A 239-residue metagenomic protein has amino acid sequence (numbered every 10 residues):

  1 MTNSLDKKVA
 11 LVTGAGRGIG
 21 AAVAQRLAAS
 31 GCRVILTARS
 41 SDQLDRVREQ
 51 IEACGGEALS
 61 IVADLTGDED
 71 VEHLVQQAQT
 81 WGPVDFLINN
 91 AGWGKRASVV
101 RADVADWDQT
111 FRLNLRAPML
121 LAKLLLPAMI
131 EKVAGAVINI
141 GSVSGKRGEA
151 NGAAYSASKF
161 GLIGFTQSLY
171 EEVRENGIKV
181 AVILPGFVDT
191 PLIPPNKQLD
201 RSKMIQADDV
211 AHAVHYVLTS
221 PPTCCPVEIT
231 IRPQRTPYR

Functional and structural regions predicted by a protein language model:
G16-R17: Conserved glycine-rich cofactor-binding loop
C32-R46: Conserved glycine-rich Rossmann-like NAD(P)H-binding loop of the short-chain dehydrogenase/reductase
D42, V62-H73, V104: The beta1-alpha1 cofactor-binding region of Rossmann-like NAD(H)/NADP(H)-dependent oxidoreductases
S98-V99, D106-F111: Substrate-binding pocket helix/loop in short-chain dehydrogenase/reductase
A122, S158: Active-site helix of classical SDR
S142: Residue(s) in the substrate-gating loop at a strand-loop-helix junction that position the organic substrate next
E175-N176, V182, L199-R239: C-terminal helical subdomain
